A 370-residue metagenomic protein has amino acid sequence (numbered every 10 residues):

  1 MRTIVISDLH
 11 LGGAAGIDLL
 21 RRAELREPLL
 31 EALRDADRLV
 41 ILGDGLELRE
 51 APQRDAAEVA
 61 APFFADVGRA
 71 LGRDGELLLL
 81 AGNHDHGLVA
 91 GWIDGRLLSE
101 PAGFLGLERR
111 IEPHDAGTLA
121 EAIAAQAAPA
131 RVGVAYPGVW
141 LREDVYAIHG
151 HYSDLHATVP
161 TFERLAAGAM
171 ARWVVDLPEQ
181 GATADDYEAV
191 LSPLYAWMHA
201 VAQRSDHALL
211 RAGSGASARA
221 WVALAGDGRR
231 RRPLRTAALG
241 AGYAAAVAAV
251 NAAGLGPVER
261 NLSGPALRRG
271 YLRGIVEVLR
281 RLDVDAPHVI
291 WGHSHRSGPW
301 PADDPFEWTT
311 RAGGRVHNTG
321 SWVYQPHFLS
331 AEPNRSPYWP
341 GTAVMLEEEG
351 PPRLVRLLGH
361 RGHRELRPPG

Functional and structural regions predicted by a protein language model:
M1-G370: Extended recognition/assembly regions associated with phosphoester-bond processing machinery
